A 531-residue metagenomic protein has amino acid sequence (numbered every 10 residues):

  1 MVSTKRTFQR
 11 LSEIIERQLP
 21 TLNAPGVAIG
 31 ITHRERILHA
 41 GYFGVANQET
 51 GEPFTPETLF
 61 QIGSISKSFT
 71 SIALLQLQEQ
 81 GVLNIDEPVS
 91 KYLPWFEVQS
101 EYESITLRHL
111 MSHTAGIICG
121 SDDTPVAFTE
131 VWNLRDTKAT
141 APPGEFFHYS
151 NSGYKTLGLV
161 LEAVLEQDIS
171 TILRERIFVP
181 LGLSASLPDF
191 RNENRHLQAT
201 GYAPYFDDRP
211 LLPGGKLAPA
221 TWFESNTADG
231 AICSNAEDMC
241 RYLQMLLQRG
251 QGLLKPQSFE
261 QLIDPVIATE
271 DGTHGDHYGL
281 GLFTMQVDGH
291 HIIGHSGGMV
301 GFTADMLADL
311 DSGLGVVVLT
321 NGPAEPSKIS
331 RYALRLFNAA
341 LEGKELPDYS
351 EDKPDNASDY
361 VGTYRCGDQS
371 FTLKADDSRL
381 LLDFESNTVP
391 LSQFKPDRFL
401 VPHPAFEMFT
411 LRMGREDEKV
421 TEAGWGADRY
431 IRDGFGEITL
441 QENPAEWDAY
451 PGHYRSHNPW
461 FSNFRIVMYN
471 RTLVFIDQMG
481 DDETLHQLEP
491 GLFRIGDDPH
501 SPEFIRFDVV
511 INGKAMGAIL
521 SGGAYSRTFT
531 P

Functional and structural regions predicted by a protein language model:
M1-Y42, E162, Q167, T171-E175 (+4 more regions): Catalytic loop of the DD-peptidase/beta-lactamase superfamily, centered on the K-T-G motif and neighboring
K5, R10-L11, R17-G30, E49-H109 (+3 more regions): Short active-site loop at a secondary-structure junction that contains or immediately precedes the catalytic residue(s)
R10, P56, Q61-I65, L77-I118 (+5 more regions): Active-site helix/loop module of the DD-peptidase/beta-lactamase fold, centered on the serine-lysine SxxK catalytic
E16-P53, I85, S112, G120-F128 (+2 more regions): A short, well-structured edge-of-sheet supersecondary motif
T50-P56, N133-T140, L217-N226, Y242: Short glycine/proline-rich turn/loop motifs
S71, L75, R108, G158 (+1 more regions): Predominant activation on well-ordered alpha-helical scaffold segments within soluble catalytic domains
I105-T106, T129-L134, P142, Y149-S152 (+7 more regions): Short, solvent-exposed loop/turn segments at the edges of secondary structure
K155: Active-site-proximal cofactor/substrate-binding loop regions of enzyme domains
